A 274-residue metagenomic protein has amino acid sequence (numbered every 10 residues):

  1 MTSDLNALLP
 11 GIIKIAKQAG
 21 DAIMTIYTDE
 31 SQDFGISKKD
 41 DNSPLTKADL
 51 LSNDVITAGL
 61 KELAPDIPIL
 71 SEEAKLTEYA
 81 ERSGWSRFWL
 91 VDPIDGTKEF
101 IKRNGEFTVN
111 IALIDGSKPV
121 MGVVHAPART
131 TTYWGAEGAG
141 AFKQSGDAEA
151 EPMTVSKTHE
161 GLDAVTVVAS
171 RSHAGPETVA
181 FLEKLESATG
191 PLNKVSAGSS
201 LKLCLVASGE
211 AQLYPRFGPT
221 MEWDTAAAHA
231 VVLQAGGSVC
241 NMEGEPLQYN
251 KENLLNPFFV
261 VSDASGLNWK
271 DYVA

Functional and structural regions predicted by a protein language model:
M1-G20, E183-A188, L203-A274: Oxyanion/phosphate-interacting regions
M1-I94, A180: N-terminal subdomain of lithium-sensitive/metallo-dependent phosphomonoesterases centered on the IMPase/IPPase/PAP
I23, D49, L60, T97 (+5 more regions): Residue-level signal for inorganic ion chemistry
I26, S199, F217-G218: Beta->alpha turn/N-cap motifs
S71-E73, S196-G198, E243: Short loop/edge segments at beta-strand edges and connector loops that shape dinucleotide/nucleotide cofactor-binding
W85-V124: Glycine-rich active-site/cofactor-binding loop and its immediate structural neighborhood
I111-C204, N253-A274: Acidic beta-strand-loop-alpha-helix segment within the catalytic core of divalent metal-dependent phosphate-processing
